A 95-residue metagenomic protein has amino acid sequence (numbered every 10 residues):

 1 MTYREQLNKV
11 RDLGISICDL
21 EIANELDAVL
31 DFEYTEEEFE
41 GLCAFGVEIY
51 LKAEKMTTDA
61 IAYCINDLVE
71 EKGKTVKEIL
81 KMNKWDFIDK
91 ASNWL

Functional and structural regions predicted by a protein language model:
M1-I17: Extreme N-terminal leader/activation tails
I17-L95: Acidic, low-complexity, intrinsically disordered interaction modules
